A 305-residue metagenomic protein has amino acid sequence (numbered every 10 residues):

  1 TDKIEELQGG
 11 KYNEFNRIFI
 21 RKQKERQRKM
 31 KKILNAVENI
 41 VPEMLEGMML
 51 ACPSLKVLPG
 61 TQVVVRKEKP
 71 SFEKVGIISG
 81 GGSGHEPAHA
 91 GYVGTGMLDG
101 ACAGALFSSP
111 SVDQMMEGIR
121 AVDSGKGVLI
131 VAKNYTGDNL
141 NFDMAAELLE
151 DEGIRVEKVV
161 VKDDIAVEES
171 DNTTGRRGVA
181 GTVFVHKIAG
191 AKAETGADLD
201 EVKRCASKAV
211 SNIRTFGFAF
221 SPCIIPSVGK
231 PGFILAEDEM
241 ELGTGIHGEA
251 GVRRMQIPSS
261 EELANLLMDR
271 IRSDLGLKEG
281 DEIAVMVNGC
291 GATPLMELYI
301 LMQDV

Functional and structural regions predicted by a protein language model:
G9-K29: Short, Lys/Arg-enriched N-terminal segments with co-localized hydrophobic residues within the first ~10-30 amino acids
K29-I77: N-terminal amphipathic/basic leader segments beginning at the initiator methionine
K31, V75-G82, L98-A101, A105 (+5 more regions): Short glycine-rich or small-residue beta-strand-to-loop segments that form or flank ligand, phosphate, metal/Fe-S
H85, H89, G94-G125, R272: Glycine-rich oxoanion-binding loops at beta->alpha junctions
A101-L106, E150-G175: Short, acidic/small-residue loops that bind anionic groups at enzyme active sites
N139-E152, N172, E297-Q303: Short Gly/Thr/Asp-enriched flexible loops that form oxyanion-binding sites at enzyme active sites
V161-E201, C205-N212: Short alpha-helices
V167, T195-I300: Mixed-charge interfacial surface used for oligomerization/domain docking and macromolecular partner engagement
